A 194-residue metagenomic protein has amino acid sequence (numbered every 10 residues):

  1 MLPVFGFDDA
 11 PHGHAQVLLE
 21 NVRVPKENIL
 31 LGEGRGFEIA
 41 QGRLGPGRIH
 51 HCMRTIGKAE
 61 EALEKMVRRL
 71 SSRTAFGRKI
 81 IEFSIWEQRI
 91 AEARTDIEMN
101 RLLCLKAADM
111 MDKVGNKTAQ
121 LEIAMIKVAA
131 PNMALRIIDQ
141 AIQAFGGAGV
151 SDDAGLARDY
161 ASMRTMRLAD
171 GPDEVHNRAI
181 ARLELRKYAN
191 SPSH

Functional and structural regions predicted by a protein language model:
M1-E64, R68, R78, E174-H194: FAD-binding core of flavoproteins
P46, M53, S84-R94, A124-K127: Extended, low-aromatic, Leu/Ala- and acidic/polar-enriched alpha-helical coiled-coil segments that form the periplasmic
G57, A91, E98, V128-L135: Generic structural signal for well-ordered, non-transmembrane alpha-helical segments in soluble/cytosolic regions
V67, S71-R78, R94-A129, I142-V150: C-terminal helix-coil-helix/basic helical segment that borders enzyme active sites and/or dimer interfaces and provides
K117, L121-H194: Alpha-helix capping/hinge segments and adjacent helical runs
